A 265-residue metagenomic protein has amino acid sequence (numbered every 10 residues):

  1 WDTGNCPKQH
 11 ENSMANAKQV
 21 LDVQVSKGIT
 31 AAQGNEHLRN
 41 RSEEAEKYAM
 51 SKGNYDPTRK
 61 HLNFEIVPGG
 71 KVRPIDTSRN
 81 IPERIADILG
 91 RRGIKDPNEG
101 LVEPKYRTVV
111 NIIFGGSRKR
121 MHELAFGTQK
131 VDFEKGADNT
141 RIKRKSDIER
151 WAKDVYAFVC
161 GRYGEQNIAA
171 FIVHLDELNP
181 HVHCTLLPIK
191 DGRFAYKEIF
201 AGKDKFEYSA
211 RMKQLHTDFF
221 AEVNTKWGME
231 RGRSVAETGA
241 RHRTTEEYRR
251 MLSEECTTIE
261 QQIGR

Functional and structural regions predicted by a protein language model:
W1-R265: N-terminal nicking endonuclease/strand-transfer module with a His-rich metal-binding environment and a catalytic Tyr
